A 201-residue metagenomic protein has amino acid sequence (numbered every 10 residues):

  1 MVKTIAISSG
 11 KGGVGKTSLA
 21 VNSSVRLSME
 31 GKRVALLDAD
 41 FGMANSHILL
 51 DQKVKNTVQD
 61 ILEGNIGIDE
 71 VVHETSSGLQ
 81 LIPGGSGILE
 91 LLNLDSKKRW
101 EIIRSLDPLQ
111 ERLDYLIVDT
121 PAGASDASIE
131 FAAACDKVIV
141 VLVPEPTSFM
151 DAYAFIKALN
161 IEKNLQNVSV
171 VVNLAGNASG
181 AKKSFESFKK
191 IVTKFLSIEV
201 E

Functional and structural regions predicted by a protein language model:
V2-D40: Walker A/P-loop phosphate-binding motif and the immediately C-terminal alpha-helix
I7-K16, I82, L113, V118: Structured catalytic core of nucleotide-sugar glycosyltransferases
G12, A39-F41, S77, S86-G87 (+3 more regions): Short, ordered loop/turn segments at secondary-structure junctions
G15, G64, K97-E101, T120-A124 (+1 more regions): Short secondary-structure boundary/capping elements
L36-E111: P-loop/Walker-type NTP enzyme "switch/lid" segment
Y115, T120-E201: Conserved catalytic-core segment of NTP-binding enzymes
